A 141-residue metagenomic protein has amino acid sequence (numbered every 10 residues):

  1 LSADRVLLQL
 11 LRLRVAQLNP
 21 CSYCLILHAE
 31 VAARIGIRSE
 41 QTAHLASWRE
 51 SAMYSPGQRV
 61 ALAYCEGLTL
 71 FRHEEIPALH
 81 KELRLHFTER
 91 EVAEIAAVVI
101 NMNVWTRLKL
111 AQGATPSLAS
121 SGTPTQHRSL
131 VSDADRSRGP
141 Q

Functional and structural regions predicted by a protein language model:
L1-Q141: Hydrophobic alpha-helical segments
